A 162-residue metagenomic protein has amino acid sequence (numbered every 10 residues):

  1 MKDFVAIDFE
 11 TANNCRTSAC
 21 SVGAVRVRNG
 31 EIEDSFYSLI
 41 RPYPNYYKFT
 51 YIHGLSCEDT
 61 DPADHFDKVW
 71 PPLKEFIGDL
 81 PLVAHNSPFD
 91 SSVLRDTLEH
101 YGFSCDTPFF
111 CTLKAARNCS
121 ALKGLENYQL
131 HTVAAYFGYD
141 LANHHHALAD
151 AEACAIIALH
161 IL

Functional and structural regions predicted by a protein language model:
M1-T107, N127-H145: Conserved non-catalytic scaffold segment of RNase H-like nuclease domains
F66, K114, D150-A151: Short secondary-structure capping/turn micro-motifs that flank functional sites
V69, R117, A153-C154: Short Asp/Glu-rich motifs
I77, Y101, C111-T112, L122 (+1 more regions): Short alpha-helix boundary/capping motifs
T97-H100, N118, Y136, I157-I161: Active-site catalytic microenvironments for nucleophilic, acid-base chemistry
F110-Y128: Short alpha-helix plus adjacent loop in nuclease-associated cores
H146-L159: Acidic, divalent-metal-coordinating active-site segment for phosphoryl/phosphodiester hydrolysis, typified by short
